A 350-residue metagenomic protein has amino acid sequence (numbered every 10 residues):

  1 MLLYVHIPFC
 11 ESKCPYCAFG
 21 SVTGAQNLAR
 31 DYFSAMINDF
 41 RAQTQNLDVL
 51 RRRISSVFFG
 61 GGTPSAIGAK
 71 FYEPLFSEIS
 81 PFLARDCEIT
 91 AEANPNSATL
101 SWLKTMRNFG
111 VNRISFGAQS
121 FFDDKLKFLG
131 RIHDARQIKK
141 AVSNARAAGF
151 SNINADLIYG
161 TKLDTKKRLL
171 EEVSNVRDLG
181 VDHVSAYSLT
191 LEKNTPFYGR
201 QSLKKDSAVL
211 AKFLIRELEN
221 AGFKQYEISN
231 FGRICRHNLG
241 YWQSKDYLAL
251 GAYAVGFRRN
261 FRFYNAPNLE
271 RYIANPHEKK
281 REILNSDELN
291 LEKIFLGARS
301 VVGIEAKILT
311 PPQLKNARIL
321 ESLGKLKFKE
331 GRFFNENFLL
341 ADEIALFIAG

Functional and structural regions predicted by a protein language model:
M1-L3: Extreme N-terminal starter segment of soluble prokaryotic enzymes
P8-S21: Local cysteine-cluster metal-coordination motifs and their immediate loop/turn environment, predominantly Fe-S cluster
A18-Q45, S55-I308: C-terminal scaffold of the Radical SAM
T310-S322: Short amphipathic alpha-helical interaction segments
E321-G331: A short, conserved structural fragment
R332-E336: Minor-groove-contacting beta-hairpin "wing" of winged helix-turn-helix DNA-binding domains
N337-G350: Short, amphipathic alpha-helical interaction segments positioned at domain boundaries
